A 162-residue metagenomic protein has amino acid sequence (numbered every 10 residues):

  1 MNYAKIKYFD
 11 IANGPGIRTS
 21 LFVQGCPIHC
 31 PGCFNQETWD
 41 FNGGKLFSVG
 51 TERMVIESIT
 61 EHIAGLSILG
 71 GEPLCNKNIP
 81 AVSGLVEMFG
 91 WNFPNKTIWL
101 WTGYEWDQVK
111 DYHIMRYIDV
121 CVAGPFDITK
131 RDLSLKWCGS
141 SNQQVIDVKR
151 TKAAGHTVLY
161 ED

Functional and structural regions predicted by a protein language model:
M1-A4, I17, N35-L100, W106-D111: Conserved Radical SAM active-site core
M1-F22, P27, P31, N35-F41 (+2 more regions): N-terminal [4Fe-4S]-dependent radical SAM core
I11, L74, W106, T129 (+1 more regions): Surface-exposed, flexible loop/turn segments at secondary-structure boundaries
R53, T60, K110-K130: Structural recognition of alpha->loop->beta junctions
N76-G90, R131-D162: P-loop/Walker A phosphate-binding loop and immediately adjacent motor/lid segment at beta-alpha junctions
N92-F93, H113-R116, G139: Short, conserved loop/helix-junction motifs that constitute active-site signature segments in enzyme catalytic cores
